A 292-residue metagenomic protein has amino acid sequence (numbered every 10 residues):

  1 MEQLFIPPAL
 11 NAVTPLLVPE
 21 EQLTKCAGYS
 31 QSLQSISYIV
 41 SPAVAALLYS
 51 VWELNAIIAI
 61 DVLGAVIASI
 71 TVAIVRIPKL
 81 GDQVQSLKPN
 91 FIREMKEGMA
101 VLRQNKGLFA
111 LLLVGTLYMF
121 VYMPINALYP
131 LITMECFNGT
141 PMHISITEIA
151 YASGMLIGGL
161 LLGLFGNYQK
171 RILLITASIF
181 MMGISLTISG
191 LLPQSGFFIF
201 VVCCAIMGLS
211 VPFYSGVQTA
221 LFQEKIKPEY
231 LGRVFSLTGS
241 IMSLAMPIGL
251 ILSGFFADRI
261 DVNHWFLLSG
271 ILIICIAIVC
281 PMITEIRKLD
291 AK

Functional and structural regions predicted by a protein language model:
M1-A9, F120, P124, L209-V217: Hydrophobic transmembrane alpha-helices of Major Facilitator Superfamily
M1-Y38: Cytoplasmic helix-loop-helix junction between adjacent transmembrane helices in 12-TM secondary transporters
P7, Y38, G115-N126, M246: Conserved extracellular-gate-facing transmembrane-helix segments in secondary transporters
K25-G81, S145, I149, S153 (+3 more regions): Hydrophobic alpha-helical transmembrane segments
Y29-S37, V114, L237-M242: Hydrophobic alpha-helical segments of secondary membrane carriers
S35, G107-L112, I175, F200: Hydrophobic alpha-helix/TM-entry signal in multi-pass membrane transporters
I77-L113: Juxtamembrane intracellular "pre-TM" segments in multi-pass secondary transporters
K96, R103, L117, Y129-K292: C-terminal transmembrane bundle of multi-pass solute transporters/carriers
